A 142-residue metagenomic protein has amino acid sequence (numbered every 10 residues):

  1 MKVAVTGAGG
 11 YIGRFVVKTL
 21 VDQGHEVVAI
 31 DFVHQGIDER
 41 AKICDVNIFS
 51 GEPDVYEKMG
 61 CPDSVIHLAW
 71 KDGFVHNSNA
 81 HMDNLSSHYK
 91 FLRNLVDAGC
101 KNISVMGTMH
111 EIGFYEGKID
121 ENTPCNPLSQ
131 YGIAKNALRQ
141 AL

Functional and structural regions predicted by a protein language model:
V3-Q23: N-terminal Rossmann NAD(P)H-binding glycine-rich loop of SDR-like oxidoreductase domains
T6, I30, V65-L68, I103-M109: SDR active-site strand-loop-helix element
F15-T19, N94, A141: Rossmann-fold NAD(P)-dependent oxidoreductase module
H25-G36: Conserved glycine-rich Rossmann-like NAD(P)H-binding loop of the short-chain dehydrogenase/reductase
D38-G51: Rossmann-fold cofactor-recognition segment
I48-L85: NAD(P)H-binding glycine-rich loop region in Rossmannoid oxidoreductase-like domains and their noncatalytic homologs
K90-Q130: Conserved Rossmann-fold NAD(P)-dependent oxidoreductase catalytic core, especially the SDR/UDP-sugar
L128-L142: Active-site Tyr-X1-5-Lys
